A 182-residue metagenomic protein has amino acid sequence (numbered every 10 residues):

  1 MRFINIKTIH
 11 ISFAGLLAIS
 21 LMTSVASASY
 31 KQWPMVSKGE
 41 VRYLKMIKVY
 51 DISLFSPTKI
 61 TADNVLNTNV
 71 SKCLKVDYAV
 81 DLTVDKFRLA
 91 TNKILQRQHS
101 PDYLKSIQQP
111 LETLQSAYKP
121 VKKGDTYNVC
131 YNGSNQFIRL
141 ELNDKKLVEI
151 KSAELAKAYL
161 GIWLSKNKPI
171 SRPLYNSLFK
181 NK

Functional and structural regions predicted by a protein language model:
R2-A14: Bacterial N-terminal signal peptides that target proteins for export
L17-L21: Hydrophobic core
T23-V25: N-terminal signal peptide c-region/cleavage motif recognized by signal peptidases
S27-K182: Terminal leader/tail segments of proteins
